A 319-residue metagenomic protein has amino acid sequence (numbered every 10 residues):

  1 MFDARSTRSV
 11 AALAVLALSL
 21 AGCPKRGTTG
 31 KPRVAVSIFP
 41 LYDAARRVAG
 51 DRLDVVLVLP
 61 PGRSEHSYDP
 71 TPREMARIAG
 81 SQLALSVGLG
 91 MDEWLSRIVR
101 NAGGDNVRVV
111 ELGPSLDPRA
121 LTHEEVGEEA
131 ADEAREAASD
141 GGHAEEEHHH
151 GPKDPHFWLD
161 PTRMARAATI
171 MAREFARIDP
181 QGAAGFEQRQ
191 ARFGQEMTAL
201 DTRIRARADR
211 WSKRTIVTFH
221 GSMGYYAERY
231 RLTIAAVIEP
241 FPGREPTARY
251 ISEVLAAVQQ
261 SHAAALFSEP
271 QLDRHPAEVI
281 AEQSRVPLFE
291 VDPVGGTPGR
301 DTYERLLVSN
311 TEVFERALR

Functional and structural regions predicted by a protein language model:
F2, C23-R319: Extracytoplasmic metal-acquisition and chelation regions
F2-A11: Bacterial N-terminal signal peptides that target proteins for export
A11-S19: Bacterial N-terminal signal peptides
